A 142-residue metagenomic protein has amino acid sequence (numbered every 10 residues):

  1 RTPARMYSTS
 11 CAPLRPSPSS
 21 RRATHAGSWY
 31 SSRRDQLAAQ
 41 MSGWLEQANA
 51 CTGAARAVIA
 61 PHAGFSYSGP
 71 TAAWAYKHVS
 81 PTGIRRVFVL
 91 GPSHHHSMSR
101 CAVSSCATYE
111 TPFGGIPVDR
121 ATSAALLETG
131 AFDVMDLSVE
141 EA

Functional and structural regions predicted by a protein language model:
R1-A4: Long, charge-rich, low-complexity alpha-helical segments
P16-A142: Active-site histidine-anchored catalytic micro-motif
